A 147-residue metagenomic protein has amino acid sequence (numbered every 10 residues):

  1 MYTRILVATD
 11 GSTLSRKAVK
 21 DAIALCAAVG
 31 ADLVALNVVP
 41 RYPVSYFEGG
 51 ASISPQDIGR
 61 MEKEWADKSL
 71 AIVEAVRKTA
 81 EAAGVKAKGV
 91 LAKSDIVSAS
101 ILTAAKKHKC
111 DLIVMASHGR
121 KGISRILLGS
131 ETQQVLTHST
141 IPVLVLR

Functional and structural regions predicted by a protein language model:
T3-P55, K78-K88: Small/aliphatic-rich secondary-structure junction motif
A8, A66, V90-L91, A116: Active-site-adjacent beta-strand anchor residues
A18, S45-E48, A99-L102, R125-L127: Short, well-ordered secondary-structure micro-motifs
A24, K106-R147: Gly/Ser-rich helix-loop-strand patches that form or flank binding pockets for ribonucleotide-derived cofactors
V38, V90-S94, L146: Conserved beta-strand termini and adjacent loop/short-helix elements that scaffold enzyme active sites in alpha/beta
P55-A71: A short acidic, glycine-rich active-site loop that binds or catalyzes chemistry on phosphate/adenosine moieties
A75-I113: Structural beta-alpha unit
